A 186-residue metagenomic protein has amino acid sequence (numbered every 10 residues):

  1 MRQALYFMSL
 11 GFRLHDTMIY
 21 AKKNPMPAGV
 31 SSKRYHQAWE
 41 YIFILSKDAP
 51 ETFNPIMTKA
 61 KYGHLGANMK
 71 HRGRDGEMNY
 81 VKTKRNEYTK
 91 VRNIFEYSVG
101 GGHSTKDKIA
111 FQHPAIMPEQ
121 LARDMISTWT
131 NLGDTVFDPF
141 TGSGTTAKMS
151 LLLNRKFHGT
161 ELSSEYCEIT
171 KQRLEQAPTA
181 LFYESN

Functional and structural regions predicted by a protein language model:
M1-A177: Core catalytic lobe of class I
E175-N186: Positively charged, low-complexity nucleic-acid-binding target-recognition regions
